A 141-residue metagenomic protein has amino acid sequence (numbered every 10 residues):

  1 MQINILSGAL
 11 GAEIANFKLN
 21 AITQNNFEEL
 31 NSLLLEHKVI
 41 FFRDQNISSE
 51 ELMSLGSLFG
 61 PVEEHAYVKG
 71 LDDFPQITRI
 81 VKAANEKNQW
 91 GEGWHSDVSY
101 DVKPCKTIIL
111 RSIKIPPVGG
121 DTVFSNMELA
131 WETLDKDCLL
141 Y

Functional and structural regions predicted by a protein language model:
M1-L140: Non-heme Fe(II) oxygenase catalytic core, chiefly the N-lobe of the double-stranded beta-helix
